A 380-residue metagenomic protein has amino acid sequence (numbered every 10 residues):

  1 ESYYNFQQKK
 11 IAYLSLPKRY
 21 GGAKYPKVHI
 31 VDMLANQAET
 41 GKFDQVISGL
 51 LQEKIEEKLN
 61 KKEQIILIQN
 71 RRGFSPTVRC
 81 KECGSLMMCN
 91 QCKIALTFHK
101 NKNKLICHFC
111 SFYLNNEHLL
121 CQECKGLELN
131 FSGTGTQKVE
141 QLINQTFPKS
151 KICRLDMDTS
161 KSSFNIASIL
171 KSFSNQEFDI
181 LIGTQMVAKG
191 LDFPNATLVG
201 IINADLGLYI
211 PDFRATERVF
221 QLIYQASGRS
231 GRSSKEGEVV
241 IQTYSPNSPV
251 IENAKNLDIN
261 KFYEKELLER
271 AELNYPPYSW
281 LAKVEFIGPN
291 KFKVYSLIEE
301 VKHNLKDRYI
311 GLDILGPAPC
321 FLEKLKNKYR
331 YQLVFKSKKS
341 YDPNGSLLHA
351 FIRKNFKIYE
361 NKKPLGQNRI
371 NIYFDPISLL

Functional and structural regions predicted by a protein language model:
E1-E285, N290-Y295, F321, Q332-L333 (+2 more regions): Inter-lobe coupling/hinge segments of SF2-like helicase ATPases
C153, R308-C320, P364-D375: Short beta-strand elements
I259-N260, K293-L315: Short amphipathic alpha-helix segments
K291-L297, S340-K354: Short, conserved charged micro-motifs
K302-G311, A350-G366: A common structural junction motif
F321-K324, E360-N361: Short proline/glycine-enriched turn/loop segments at secondary-structure junctions
K326-K328, P364: C-terminal effector/interaction modules appended to NTPase cores
